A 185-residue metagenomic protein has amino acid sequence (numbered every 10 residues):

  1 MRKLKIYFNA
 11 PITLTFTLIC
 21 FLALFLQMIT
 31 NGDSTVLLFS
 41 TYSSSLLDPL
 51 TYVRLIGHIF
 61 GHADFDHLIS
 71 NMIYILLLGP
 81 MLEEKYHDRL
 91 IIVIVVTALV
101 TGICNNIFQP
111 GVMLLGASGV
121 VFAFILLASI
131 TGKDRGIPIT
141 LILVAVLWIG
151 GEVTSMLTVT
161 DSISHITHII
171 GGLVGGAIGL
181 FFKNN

Functional and structural regions predicted by a protein language model:
M1-N185: A detector for small-residue-rich transmembrane helices and their helix-helix packing motifs
